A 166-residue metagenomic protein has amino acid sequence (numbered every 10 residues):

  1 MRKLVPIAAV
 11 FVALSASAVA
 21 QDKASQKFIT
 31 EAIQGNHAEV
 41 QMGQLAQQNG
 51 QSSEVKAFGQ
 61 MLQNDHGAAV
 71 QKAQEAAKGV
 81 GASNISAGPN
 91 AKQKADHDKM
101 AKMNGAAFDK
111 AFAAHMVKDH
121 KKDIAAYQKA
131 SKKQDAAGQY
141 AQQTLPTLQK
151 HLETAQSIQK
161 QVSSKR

Functional and structural regions predicted by a protein language model:
R2-R166: His/Met- and acidic-residue-enriched segments that coordinate or traffic transition-metal cofactors and support
